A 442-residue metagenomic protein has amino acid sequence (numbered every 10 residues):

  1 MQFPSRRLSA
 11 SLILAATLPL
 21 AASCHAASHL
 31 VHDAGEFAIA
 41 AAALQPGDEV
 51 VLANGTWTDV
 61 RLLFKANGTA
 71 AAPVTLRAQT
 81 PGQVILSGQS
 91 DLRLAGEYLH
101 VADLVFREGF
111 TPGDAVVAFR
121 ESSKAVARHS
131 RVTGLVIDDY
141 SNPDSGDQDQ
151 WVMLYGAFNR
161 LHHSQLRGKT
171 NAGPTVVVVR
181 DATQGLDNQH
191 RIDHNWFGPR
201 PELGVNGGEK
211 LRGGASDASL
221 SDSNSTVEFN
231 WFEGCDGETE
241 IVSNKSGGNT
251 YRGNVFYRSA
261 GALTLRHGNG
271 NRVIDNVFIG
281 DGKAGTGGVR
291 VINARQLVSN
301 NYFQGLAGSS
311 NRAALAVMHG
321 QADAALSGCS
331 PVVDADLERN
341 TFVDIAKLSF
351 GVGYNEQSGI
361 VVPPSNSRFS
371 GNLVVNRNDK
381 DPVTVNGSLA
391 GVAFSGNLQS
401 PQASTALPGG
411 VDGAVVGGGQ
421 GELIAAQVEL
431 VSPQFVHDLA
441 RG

Functional and structural regions predicted by a protein language model:
Q2-L12: Bacterial N-terminal signal peptides that target proteins for export
S11-A21: Bacterial N-terminal signal peptides
C24-S28: Boundary at the C-terminal end of the N-terminal hydrophobic targeting segment
H29, P46-I85, L92-D103, A125-S130: Beta-solenoid repeat scaffold
R61-L63, G88-A95, R107-S130, G134-G418: Glycine- and acidic/polar-rich repeat regions and solenoidal domains
C329, G410-G442: C-terminal accessory segments
